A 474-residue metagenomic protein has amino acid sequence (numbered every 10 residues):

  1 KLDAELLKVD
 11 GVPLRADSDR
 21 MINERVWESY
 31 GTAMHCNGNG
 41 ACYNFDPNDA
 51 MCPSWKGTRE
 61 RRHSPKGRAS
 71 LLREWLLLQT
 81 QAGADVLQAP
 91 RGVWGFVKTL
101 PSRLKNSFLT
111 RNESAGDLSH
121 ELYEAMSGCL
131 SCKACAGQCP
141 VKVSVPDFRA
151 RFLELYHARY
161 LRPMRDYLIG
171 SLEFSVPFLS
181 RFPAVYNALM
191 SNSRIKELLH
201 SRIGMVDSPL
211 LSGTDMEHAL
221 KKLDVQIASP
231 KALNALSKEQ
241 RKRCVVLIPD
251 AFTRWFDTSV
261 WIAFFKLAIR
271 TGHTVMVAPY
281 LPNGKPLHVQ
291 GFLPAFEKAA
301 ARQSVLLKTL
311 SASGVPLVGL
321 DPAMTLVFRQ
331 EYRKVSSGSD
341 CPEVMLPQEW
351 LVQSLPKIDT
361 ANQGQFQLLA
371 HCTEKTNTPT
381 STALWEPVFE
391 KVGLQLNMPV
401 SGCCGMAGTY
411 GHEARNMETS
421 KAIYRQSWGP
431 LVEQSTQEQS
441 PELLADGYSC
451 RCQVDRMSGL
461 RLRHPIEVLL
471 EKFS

Functional and structural regions predicted by a protein language model:
L2-N39, Y43-L179, E297-Q303, L351 (+5 more regions): Ferredoxin-type iron-sulfur electron-transfer modules in oxidoreductases and energy-metabolism complexes
D17, Y30, P146-S474: Iron-sulfur cluster-binding electron-transfer modules in prokaryotic oxidoreductases
